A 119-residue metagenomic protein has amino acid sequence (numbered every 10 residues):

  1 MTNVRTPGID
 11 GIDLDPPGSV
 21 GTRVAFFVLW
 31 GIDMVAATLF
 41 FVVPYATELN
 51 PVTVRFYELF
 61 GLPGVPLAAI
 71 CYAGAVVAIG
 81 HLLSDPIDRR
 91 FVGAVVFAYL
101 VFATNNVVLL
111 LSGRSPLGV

Functional and structural regions predicted by a protein language model:
T2-V119: Hydrophobic alpha-helical segments at protein termini of multi-pass membrane proteins
